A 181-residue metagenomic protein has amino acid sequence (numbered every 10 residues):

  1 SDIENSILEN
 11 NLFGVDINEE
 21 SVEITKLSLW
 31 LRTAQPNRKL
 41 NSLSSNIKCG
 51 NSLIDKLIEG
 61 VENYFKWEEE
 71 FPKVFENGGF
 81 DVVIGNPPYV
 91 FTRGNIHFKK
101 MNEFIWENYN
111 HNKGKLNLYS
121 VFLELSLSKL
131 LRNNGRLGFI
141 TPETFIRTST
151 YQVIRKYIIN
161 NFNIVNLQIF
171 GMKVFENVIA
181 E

Functional and structural regions predicted by a protein language model:
S1-N5, G60-K66: Surface-exposed acidic, glycine/proline-enriched linker/cap segments that occur as 15-30-residue helix-coil
D2-L8, L12, N46: Extended charged low-complexity segments that act as oligomerization/scaffolding linkers
I17-I58, F65-E181: Signature of N6-adenine DNA methyltransferases within the class I
